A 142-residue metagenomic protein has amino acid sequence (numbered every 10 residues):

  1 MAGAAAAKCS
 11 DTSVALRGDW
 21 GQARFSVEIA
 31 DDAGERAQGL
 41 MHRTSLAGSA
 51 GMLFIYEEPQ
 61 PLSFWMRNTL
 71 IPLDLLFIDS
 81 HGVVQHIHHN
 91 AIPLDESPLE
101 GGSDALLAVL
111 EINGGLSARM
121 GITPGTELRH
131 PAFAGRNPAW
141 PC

Functional and structural regions predicted by a protein language model:
A2-A4: N-terminal signal peptide c-region/cleavage motif recognized by signal peptidases
A6-C142: Compact, glycine-rich, soluble single-domain proteins
